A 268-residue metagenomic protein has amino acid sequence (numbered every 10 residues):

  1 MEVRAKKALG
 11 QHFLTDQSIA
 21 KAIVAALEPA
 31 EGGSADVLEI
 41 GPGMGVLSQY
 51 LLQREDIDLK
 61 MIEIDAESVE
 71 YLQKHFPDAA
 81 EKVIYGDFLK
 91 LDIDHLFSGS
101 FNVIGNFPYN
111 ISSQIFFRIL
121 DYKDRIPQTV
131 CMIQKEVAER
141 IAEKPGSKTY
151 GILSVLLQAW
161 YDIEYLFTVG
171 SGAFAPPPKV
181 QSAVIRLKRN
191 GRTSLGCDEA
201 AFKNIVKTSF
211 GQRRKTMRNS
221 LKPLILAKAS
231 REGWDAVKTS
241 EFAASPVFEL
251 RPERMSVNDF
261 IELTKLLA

Functional and structural regions predicted by a protein language model:
M1-T208, D259-L266: Catalytic cores of RNA-modifying enzymes
A5-K6, P246-F248: Short, Lys/Arg-enriched N-terminal segment that forms or immediately precedes the first helix of a structured domain
K74-H75, V237-E241: Short, aromatic/basic amphipathic alpha-helical patches
A183, L187-K238, V247-N258: An accessory alpha-helical subdomain
S240-A244, V257-A268: SAM-dependent transferase fold signal centered on methyltransferase-like domains, encompassing both Class I
